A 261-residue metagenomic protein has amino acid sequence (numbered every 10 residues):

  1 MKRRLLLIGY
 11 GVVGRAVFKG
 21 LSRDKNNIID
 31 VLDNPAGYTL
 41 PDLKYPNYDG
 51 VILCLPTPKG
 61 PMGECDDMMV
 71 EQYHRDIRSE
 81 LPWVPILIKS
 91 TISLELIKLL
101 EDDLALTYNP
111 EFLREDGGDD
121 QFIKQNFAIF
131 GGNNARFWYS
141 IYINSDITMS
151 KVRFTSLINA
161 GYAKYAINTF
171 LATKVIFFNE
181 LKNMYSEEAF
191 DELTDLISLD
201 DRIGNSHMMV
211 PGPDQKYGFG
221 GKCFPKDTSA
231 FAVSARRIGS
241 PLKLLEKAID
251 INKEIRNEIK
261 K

Functional and structural regions predicted by a protein language model:
M1-G50: NAD(P)+-binding Rossmann beta1-loop-alpha1 motif at the extreme N-terminus of oxidoreductases
K2-R4, N26-I29, Y45-N47, E187-K261: NAD(P)-dependent Rossmann-like dehydrogenase/reductase catalytic/cofactor-binding core
V13, T91-E95, L171: Gly/Ser/Thr-rich loops at beta-strand to alpha-helix junctions that form or flank small-molecule/cofactor-binding
K19-R23, S79, D102, N183 (+1 more regions): Short, well-ordered alpha-helices that flank and scaffold nucleotide-derived cofactor binding pockets
N47-G50, P58-G117: Rossmann-like NAD(P)(H) cofactor-binding subdomain of soluble oxidoreductases
G50-C54, I129: Structural motif
L99-T107, R114-S206, S234-P241, K247 (+1 more regions): Internal alpha-helical scaffold of NAD(P)-dependent oxidoreductase catalytic cores
